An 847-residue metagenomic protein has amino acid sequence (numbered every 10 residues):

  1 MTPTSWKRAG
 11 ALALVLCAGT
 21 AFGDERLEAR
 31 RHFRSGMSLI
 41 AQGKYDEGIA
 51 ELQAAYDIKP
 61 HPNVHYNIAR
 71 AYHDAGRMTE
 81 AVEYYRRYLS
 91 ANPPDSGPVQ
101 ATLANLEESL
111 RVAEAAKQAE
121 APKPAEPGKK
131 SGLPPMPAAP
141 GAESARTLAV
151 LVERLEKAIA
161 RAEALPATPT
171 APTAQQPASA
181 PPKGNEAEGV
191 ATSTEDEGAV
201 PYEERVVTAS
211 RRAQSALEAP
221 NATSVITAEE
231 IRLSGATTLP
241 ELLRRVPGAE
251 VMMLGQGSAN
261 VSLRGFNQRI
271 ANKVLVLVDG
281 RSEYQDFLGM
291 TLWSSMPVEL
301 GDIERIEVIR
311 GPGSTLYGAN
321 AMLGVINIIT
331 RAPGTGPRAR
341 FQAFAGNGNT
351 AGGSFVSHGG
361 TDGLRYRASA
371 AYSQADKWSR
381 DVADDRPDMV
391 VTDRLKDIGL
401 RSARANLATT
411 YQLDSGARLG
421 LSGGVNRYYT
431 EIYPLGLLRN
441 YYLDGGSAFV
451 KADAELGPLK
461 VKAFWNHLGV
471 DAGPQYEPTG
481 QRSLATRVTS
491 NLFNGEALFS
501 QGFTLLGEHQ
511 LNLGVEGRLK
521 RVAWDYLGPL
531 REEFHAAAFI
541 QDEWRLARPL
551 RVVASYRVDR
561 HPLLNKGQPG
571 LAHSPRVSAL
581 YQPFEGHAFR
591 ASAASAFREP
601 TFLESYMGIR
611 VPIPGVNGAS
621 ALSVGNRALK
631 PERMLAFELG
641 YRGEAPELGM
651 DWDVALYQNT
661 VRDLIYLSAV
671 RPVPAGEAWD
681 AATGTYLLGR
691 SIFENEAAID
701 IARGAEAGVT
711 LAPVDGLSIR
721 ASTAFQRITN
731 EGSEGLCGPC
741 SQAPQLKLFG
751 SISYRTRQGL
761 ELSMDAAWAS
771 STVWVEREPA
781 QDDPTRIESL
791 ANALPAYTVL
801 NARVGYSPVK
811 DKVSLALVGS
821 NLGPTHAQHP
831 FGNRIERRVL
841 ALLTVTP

Functional and structural regions predicted by a protein language model:
R205, L364, A371, K460-P474 (+5 more regions): Membrane-embedded beta-barrel scaffold of Gram-negative outer-membrane proteins
T208, R212-S215, T223, P240-Q285 (+1 more regions): Extracytoplasmic beta-strand/coil segments of soluble accessory domains associated with Gram-negative outer-membrane
S282-R310: Short acidic/polar hinge/loop motifs at secondary-structure boundaries that mediate gating or recognition
S314-T315, G334-G336, Q342-F344, V356-L443: Periplasmic-side early beta-strands and strand-to-turn transitions of outer-membrane beta-barrels
H358, Q412, F499-S500, A591 (+2 more regions): Conserved C-terminal beta-signal and adjacent last beta-strands/turns of outer-membrane beta-barrel proteins
A375-S379, K396-L400, G416-L459, A463-L492 (+2 more regions): Flexible loop and strand-edge segments within Gram-negative outer membrane beta-barrel domains
D414, S422, R427, K451-D453 (+5 more regions): Structural signature of Gram-negative outer-membrane beta-barrels, strongest in the C-terminal barrel of TonB-dependent
R545-P549, Y657-V661, W679-R777: Gram-negative outer-membrane beta-barrel transporters
